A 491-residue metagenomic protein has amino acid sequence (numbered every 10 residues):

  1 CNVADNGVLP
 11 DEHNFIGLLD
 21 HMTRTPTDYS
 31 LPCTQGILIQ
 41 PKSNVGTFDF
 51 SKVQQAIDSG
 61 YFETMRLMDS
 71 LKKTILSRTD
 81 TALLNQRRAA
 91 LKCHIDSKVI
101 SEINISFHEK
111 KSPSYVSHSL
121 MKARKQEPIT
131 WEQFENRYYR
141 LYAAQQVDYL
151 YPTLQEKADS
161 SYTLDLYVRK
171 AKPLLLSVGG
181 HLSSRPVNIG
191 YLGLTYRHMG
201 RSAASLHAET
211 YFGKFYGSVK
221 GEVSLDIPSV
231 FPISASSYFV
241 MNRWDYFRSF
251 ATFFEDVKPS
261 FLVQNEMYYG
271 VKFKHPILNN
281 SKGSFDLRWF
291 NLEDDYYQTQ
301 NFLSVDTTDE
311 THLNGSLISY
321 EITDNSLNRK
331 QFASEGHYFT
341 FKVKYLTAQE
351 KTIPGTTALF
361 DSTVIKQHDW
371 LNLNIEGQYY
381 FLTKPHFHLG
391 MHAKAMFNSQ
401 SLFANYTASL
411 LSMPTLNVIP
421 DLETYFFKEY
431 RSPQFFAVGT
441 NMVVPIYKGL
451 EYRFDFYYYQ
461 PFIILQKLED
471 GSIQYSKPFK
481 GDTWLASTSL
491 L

Functional and structural regions predicted by a protein language model:
C1-N85: Non-catalytic peripheral regions of patatin-like phospholipases
V3-N6, N44, Y447, Y458-I464: Short Gly/Pro-enriched loop/turn and capping motifs at secondary-structure junctions
I16-P32, G439-N441, Q474-F479, T483-L490: Short glycine-rich, acidic/polar surface loops and turns
P32, G46-I57, E109, E127-F134 (+1 more regions): Solvent-exposed, acidic/flexible segments
I57-L182, G193, H207-I227, L371-G377 (+1 more regions): Periplasmic polypeptide-binding modules associated with outer-membrane biogenesis and secretion
A123-P128, E132, D470-K480, S487: C-terminal soluble interaction/assembly domains
W131-Q133, R137-Y138, A143-Q331, L411-P420 (+6 more regions): Gram-negative/organellar outer-membrane beta-barrel architecture
L175, G315-Y447, Y452-F454, P461-I464 (+1 more regions): C-terminal outer-membrane beta-barrel translocator/porin domains of Gram-negative envelope proteins and their
